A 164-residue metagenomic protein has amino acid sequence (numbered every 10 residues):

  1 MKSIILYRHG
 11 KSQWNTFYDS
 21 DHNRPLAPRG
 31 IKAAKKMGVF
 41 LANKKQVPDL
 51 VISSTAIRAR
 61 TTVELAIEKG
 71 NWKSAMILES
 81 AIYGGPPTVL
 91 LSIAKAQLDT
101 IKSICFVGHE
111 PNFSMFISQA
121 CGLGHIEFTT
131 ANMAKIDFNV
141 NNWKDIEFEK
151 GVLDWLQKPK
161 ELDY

Functional and structural regions predicted by a protein language model:
K2-S3, Y7-A81, G85, E127-T129: Active-site-proximal alpha-helix that buttresses catalytic centers in soluble enzyme cores
K11, A56-R58, P111, V140 (+1 more regions): Short, glycine/serine-rich, charged loops/turns that create anion-binding and catalytic segments at active sites
T62-A66, L90, F116-I117: Hydrophobic packing residues within well-ordered alpha-helices of enzyme cores
Y83-A94: Short alpha-helix plus adjacent loop in nuclease-associated cores
K95-C105, E149-Q157: A polyampholytic, Gly/Pro-enriched intrinsically disordered region
Q97-C105, E110-N132: Non-DNA-binding regulatory cores of transcription-related proteins, predominantly C-terminal effector-binding
L123-W155: Domain-level recognition of soluble alpha/beta enzyme cores, biased toward histidine phosphatases/phosphomutases
